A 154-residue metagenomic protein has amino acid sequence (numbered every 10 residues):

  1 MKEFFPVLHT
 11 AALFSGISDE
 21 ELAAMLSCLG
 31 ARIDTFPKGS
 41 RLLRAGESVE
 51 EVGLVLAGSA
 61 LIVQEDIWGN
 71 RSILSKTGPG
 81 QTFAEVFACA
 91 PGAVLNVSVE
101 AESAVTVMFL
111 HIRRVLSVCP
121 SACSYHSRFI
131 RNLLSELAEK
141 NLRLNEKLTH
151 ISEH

Functional and structural regions predicted by a protein language model:
M1-K38, A88-C89, H150: Cyclic nucleotide-binding regulatory module and flanking cytosolic helices
C28-L29, E47-V49: Short, small/polar residue-rich loop motifs at catalytic or cofactor-binding pockets
G39, E50-W68, G78-Q81: Glycine- and acidic-residue-biased ligand/ion/polar-headgroup-sensing regions
R41-E47: Short phosphate-coordinating micro-motif centered on Lys-Gly-acidic
L42, L74-S75, I151: Local beta-strand/beta-hairpin segments that build beta-sheet-rich folds
I73-N132: Cyclic-nucleotide recognition modules
S124-H154: Polybasic "coupling" helices that flank or enter modular domains
